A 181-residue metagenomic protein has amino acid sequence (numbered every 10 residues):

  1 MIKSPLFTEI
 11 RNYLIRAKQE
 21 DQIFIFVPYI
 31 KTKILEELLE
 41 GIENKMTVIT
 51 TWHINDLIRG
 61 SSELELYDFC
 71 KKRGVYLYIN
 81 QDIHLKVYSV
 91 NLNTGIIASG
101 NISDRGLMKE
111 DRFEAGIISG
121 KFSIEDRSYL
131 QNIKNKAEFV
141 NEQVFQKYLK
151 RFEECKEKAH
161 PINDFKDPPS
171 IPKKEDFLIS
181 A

Functional and structural regions predicted by a protein language model:
M1-L6: Glycine-rich phosphate-binding "P-loop"
E9-R73, E175-A181: Primarily the HKD phosphodiesterase
I34-E36, S89, G106-L107: Short glycine-/acidic-enriched loop or helix-start segments at secondary-structure transitions that form or flank
T51-L57, Q81-I83, F122-S123: Short beta-alpha junction loops
E65, Y76, Q81, K86 (+1 more regions): Conserved RecA-like P-loop NTPase helicase motor core
L85-S89, A115-I117: Short beta-strand scaffold segments in enzyme catalytic cores
N91-G95: Active-site beta-strand-loop-beta-strand hairpin of nuclease catalytic cores that positions key catalytic residues
I96-I97, N101-S180: Signature of lipid phosphatidyltransferase scaffolds
